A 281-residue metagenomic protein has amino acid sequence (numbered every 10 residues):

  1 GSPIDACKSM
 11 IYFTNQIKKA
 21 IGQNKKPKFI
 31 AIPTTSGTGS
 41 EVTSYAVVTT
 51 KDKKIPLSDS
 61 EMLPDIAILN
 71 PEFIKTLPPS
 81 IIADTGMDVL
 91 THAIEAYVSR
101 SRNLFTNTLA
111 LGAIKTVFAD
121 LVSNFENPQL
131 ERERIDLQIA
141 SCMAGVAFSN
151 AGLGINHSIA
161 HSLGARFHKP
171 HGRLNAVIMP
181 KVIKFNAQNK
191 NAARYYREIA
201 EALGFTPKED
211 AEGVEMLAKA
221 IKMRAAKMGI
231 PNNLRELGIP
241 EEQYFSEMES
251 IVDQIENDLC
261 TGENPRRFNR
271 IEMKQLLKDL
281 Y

Functional and structural regions predicted by a protein language model:
S2-A20, S123-R134: N-terminal small/polar loop signature for handling phosphorylated ligands or for N-terminal nucleophile
S2-S9, G39-V42, N156: Short glycine/serine/threonine-rich phosphate/pyrophosphate-binding segments that cradle anionic phosphate groups
Y12-L104, R194-E198: A glycine/threonine-rich phosphate-anchoring loop and its flanking beta-alpha core in nucleotide/phosphate-binding
G37, C142-G172, D258-E263: Glycine-rich phosphate/pyrophosphate-binding beta-alpha loops
P79, A83-M143, A147: C-terminal and late-domain segments of enzyme folds
R166-F245: Gly/Pro-rich interdomain helix-loop hinge
Q243-Y281: Short, amphipathic C-terminal "tail helix"
